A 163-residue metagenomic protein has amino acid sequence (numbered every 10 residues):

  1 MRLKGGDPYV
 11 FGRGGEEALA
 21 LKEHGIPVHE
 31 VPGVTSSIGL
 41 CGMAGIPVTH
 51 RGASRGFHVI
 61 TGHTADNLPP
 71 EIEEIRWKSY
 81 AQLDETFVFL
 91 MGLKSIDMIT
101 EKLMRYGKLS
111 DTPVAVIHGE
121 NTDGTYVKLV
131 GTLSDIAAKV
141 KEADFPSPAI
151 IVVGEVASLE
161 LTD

Functional and structural regions predicted by a protein language model:
M1-K4, V88: Short glycine-rich or small-residue beta-strand-to-loop segments that form or flank ligand, phosphate, metal/Fe-S
G5-L83, V127-G131: Class I SAM-dependent methyltransferase SAM-binding "motif I" and its flanking Rossmann-like core
T64-D163: A contiguous loop/helix-start segment that scaffolds small-molecule binding in enzyme catalytic cores
